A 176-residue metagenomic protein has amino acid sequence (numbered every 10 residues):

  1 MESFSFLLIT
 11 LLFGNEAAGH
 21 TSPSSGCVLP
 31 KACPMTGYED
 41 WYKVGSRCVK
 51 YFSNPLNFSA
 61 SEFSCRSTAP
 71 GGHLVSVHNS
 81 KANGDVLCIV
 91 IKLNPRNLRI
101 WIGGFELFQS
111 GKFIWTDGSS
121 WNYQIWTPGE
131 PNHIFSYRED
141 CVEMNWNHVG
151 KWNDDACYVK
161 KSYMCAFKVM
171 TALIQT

Functional and structural regions predicted by a protein language model:
M1-T176: Extracellular, disulfide-bonded carbohydrate-recognition/adhesion ectodomains, dominated by C-type lectin-like domains
